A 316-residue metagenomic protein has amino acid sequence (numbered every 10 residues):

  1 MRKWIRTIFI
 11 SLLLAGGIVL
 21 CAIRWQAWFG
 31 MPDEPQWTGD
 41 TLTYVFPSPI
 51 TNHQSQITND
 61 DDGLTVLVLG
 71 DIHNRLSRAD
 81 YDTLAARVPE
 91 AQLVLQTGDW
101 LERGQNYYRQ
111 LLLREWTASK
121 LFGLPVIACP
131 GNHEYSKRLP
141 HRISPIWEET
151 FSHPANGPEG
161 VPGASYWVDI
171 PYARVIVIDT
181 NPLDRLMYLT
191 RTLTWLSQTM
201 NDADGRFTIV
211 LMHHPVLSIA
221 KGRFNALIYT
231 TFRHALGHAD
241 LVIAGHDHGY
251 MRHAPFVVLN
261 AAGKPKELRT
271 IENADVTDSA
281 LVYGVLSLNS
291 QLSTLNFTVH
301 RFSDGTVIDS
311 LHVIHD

Functional and structural regions predicted by a protein language model:
M1-H73, R78-A79, A85-Q92, T117 (+4 more regions): Acidic, histidine-bearing metal-coordination/catalytic regions of metal-dependent phosphoesterases
F29-Y44, N106-D204, L227-L241, D247 (+1 more regions): Extended active-site neighborhood of metal-dependent phosphoesterases/phosphodiesterases
D71, G98-D99, G131-N132, H213 (+1 more regions): Active-site glycine-centered loops adjacent to acidic/histidine catalytic or metal-binding residues that shape
I72-R78, L101-R109, D184-Y188, A220-R223: Acidic-and-aromatic substrate-binding clefts and catalytic sites of carbohydrate-active enzymes
A86-G104, D240: Active-site metal-binding motif and surrounding structural segment of the metallo-beta-lactamase
T180, M212-P215, H246-D247, H300: Short, well-ordered beta-to-alpha junction loops that form the rim of enzyme active sites and present histidine/acidic
A203-A220: Short acidic, glycine-rich surface-loop motifs adjacent to enzyme active sites
